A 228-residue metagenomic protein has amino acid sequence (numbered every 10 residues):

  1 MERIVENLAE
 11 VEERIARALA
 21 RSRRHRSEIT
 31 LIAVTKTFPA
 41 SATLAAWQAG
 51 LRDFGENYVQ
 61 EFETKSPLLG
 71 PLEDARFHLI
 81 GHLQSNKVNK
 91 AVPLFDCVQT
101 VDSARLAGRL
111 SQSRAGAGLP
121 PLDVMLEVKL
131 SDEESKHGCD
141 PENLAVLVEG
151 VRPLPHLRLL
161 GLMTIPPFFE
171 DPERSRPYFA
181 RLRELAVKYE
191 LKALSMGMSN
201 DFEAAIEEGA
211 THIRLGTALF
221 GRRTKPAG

Functional and structural regions predicted by a protein language model:
M1-N200, I206-E208, F220-R223: Conserved alpha/beta-domain cores
A210-G228: Gly/Pro- and small hydrophobic-enriched strand-loop and loop-to-helix capping segments that sit at the rims
